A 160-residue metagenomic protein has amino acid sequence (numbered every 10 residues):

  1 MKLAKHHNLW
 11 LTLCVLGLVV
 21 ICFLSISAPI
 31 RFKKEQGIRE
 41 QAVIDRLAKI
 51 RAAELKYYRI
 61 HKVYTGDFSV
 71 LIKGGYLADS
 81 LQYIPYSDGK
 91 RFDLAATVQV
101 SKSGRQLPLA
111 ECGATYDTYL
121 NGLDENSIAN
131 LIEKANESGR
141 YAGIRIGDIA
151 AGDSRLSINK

Functional and structural regions predicted by a protein language model:
M1-H7: Short, Lys/Arg-rich N-terminal segment immediately upstream of the first membrane anchor
N8-S27: Hydrophobic membrane-insertion alpha-helices, especially the h-region of bacterial N-terminal signal peptides
L9, F32, Q41, A48 (+1 more regions): Generic ordered-secondary-structure signal
I21, S25-D45: Amphipathic alpha-helical segments typified by the pilin-like N-terminal helix that continues immediately C-terminal
E40-H61: N-terminal alpha-helical signal peptides/signal-anchor transmembrane segments
Y58-K160: Low-complexity, acidic interaction segments enriched in glycine
